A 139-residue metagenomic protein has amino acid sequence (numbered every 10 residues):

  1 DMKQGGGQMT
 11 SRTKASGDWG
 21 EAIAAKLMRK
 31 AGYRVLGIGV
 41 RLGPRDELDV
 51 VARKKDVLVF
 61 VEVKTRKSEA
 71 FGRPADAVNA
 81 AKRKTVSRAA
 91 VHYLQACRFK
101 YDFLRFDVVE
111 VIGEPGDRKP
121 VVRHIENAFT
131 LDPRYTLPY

Functional and structural regions predicted by a protein language model:
D1-V40: Acidic-basic catalytic patches of nuclease active cores, encompassing PD-(D/E)XK and other metal-cofactor nuclease
M28, V86, F106: Residue-level signal for inorganic ion chemistry
A31-L58: Active-site metal-binding core of divalent-cation-utilizing nuclease and nuclease-like domains
R45, L58-F60, F103, V122: Structural motif
L48-E69, V86: Conserved catalytic cores of phosphodiester-cleaving nucleases, focusing on short active-site segments
R66-H92: Mg2+/Mn2+-dependent nuclease catalytic core
Q95-Y139: Domain-level recognition of nuclease-like catalytic cores that cleave nucleotide substrates
